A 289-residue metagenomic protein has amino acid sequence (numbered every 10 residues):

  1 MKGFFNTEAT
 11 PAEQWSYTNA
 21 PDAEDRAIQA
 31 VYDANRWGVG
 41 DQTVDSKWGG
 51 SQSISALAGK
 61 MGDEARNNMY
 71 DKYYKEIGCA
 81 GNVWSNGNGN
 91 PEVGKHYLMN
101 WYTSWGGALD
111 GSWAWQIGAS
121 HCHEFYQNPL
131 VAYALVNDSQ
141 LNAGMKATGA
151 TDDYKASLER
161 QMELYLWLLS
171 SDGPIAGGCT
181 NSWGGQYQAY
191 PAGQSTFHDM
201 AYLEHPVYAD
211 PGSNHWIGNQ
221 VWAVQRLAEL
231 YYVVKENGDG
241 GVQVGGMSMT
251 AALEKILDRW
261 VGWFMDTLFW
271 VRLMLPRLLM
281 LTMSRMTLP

Functional and structural regions predicted by a protein language model:
M1-E24, I28-G38, Q42-I54: Substrate-binding cleft of extracellular glycoside hydrolase catalytic domains
M1-F4, T18-D22, Q52-P289: Extended ligand-binding clefts on enzyme/binding-domain cores
